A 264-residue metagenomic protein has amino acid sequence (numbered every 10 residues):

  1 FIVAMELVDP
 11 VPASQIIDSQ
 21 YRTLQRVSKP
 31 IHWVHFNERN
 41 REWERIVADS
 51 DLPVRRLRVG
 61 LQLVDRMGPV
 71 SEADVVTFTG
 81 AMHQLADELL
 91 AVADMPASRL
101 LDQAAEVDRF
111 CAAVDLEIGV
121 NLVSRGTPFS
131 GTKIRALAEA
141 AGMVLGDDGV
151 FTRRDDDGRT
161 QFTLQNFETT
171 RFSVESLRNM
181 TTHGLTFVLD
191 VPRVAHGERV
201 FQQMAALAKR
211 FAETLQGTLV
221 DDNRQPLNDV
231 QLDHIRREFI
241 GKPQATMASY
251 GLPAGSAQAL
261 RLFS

Functional and structural regions predicted by a protein language model:
F1-D65, S71-G80, Q84-L100, A105-V114 (+1 more regions): Charge-rich interaction surfaces and accessory domains that mediate macromolecular binding and assembly
A13, M67-D74, P128-T132, A195-F201: Short, conserved charged micro-motifs
L89, A104, A113-P128, L137 (+1 more regions): Membrane-proximal, solvent-exposed terminal domains/tails of membrane-associated proteins
